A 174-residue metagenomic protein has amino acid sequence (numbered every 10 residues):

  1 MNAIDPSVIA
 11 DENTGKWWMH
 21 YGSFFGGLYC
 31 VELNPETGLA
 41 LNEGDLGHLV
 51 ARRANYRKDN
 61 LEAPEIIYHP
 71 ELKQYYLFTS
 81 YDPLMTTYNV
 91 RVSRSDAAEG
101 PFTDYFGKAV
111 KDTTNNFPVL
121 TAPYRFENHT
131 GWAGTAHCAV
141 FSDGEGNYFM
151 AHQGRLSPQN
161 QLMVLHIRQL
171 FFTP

Functional and structural regions predicted by a protein language model:
M1-P174: Carbohydrate-active catalytic/glycan-binding domains of CAZyme proteins, especially the secreted or lumenal ectodomains
